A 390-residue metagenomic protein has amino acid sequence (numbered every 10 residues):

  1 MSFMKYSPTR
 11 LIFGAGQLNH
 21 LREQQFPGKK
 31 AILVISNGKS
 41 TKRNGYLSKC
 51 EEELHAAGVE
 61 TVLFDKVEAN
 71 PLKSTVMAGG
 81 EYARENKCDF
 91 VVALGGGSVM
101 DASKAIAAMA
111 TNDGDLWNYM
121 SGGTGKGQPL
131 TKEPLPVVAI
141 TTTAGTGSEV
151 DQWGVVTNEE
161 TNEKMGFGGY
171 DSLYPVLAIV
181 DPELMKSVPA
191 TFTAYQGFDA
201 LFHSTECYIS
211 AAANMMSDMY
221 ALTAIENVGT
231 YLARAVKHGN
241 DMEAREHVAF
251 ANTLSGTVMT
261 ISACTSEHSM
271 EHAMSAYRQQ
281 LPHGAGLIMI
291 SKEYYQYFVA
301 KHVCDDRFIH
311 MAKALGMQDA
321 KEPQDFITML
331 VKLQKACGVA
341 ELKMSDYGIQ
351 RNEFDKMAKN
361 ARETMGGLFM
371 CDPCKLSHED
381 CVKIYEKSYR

Functional and structural regions predicted by a protein language model:
M1-F90, M344: ATP/NTP phosphate-donor binding region
T9, N112-A213, D306: A glycine/threonine-rich phosphate-anchoring loop and its flanking beta-alpha core in nucleotide/phosphate-binding
L18-L21, K42-N44, K73, S98-S103 (+2 more regions): Short glycine/serine/threonine-rich phosphate/pyrophosphate-binding segments that cradle anionic phosphate groups
A78-G80, V99-D113, V150-D151: Short Gly/Thr/Asp-enriched flexible loops that form oxyanion-binding sites at enzyme active sites
C88-I106, T142-S148, Q280-L281: Glycine/serine-rich anion-binding loops at beta->alpha junctions that coordinate negatively charged ligand groups
C207-M329: Active-site segments that bind and position negatively charged phosphate/pyrophosphate groups
A312-R390: C-terminal charged capping/lid subdomain of soluble metabolic enzymes
